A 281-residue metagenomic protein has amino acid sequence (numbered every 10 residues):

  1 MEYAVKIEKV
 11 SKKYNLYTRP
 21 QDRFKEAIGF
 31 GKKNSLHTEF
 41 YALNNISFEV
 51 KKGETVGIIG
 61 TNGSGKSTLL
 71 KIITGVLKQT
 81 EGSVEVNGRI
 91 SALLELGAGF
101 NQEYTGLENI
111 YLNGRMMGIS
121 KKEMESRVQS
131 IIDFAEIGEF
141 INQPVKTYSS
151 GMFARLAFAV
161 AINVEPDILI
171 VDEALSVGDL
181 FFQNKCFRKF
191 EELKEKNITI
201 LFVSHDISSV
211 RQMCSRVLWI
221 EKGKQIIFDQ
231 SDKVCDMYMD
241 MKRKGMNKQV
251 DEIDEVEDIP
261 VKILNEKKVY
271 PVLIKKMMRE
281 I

Functional and structural regions predicted by a protein language model:
K25-G31, Y111, E123-F140: Conserved ABC ATPase "signature" region
I59-T61: The feature captures the beta-strand-to-loop junction immediately N-terminal to the Walker
T74: Helix-to-loop junction immediately C-terminal to a conserved catalytic motif
S204-H205: H-loop/switch region of ABC-family ATPase nucleotide-binding domains
M213-I220, I226-I281: Localized sequence-composition bias
